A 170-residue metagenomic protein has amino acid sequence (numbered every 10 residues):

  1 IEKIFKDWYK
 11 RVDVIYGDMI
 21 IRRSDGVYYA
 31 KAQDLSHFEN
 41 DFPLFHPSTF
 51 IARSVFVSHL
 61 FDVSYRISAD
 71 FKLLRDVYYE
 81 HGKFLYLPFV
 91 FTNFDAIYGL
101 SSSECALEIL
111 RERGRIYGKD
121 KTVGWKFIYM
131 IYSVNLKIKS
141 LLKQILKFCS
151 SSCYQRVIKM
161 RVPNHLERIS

Functional and structural regions predicted by a protein language model:
I1-Y28: Conserved donor NDP-sugar-binding/catalytic core segment of glycosyltransferases
D7, I116-K119: Alpha-helical structural signal in soluble globular domains
W8, S64, L166-S170: Extended hydrophobic/Leu-rich segments
K10, G82, C105, T122-V123: Alpha-helical structural elements of signaling/regulatory helical domains
D13-I15, L87-F89, K126-I128: A short coil-to-beta-strand element that immediately follows conserved catalytic motifs
G17, R23-E112, I116: Conserved nucleotide-sugar donor-binding catalytic segment
G118-S170: Membrane-proximal basic amphipathic "stem/tether" segments
